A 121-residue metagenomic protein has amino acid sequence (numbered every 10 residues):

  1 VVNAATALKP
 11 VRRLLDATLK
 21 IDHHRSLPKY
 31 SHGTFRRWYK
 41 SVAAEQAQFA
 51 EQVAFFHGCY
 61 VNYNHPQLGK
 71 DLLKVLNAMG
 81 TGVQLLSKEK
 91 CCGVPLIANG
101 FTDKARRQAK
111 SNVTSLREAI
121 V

Functional and structural regions predicted by a protein language model:
V1-C91, L96-V121: Iron-sulfur-cluster electron-transfer modules
